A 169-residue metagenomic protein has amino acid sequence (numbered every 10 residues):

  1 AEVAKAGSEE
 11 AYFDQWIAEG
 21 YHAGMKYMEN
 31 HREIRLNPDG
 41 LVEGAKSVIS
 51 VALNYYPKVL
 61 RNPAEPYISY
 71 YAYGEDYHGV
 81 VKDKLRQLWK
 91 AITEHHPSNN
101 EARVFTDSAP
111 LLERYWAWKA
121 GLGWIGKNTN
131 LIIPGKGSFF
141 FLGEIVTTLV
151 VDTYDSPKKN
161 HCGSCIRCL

Functional and structural regions predicted by a protein language model:
A1-H161: Auxiliary alpha/beta "docking" domains used to position bulky ligands
R167-L169: Iron-sulfur cluster-binding cysteine motifs and their immediate structural context in ferredoxin-like electron-transfer
